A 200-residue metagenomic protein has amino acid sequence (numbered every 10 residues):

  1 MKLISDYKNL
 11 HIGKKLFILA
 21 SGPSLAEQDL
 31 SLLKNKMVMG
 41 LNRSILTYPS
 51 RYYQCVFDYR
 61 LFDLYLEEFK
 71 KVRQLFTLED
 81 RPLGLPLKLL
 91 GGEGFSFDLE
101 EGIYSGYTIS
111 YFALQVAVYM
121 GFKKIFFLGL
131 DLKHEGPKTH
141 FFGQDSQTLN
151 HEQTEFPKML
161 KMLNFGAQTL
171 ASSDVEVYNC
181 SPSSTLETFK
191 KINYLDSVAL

Functional and structural regions predicted by a protein language model:
M1-L200: Metal-ion/cofactor- or nucleotide/acyl-coenzyme-handling active-site neighborhoods
